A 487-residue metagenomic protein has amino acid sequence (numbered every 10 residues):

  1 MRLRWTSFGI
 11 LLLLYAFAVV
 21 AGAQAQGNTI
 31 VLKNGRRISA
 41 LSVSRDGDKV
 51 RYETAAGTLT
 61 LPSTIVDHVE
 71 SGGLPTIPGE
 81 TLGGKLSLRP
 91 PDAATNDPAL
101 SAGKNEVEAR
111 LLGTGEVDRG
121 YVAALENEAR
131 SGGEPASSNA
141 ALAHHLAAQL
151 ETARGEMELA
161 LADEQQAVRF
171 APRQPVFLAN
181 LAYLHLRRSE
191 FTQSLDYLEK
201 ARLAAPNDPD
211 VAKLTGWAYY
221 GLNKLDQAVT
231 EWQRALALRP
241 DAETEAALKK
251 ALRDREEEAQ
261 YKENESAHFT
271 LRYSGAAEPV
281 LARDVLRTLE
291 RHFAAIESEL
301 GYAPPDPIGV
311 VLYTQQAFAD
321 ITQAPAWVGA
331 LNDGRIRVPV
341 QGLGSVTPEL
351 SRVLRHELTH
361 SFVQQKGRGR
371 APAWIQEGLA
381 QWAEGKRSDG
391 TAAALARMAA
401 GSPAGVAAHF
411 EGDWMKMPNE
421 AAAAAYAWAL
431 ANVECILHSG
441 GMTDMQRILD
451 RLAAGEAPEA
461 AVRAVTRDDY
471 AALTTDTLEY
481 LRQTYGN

Functional and structural regions predicted by a protein language model:
A21-L161, Q165-Q166, Y220, V229: Compositionally biased alpha-helical segments
S138, P172, P206, R239-P240: Short coil turns that delineate tetratricopeptide repeat
A143, F177, V211, T244-E245: TPR alpha-solenoid repeat register
A153, R187-R188, G221, D254: Register position in tetratricopeptide repeats
Q260-P372, A383-G390, M398-M415, A425 (+1 more regions): Juxtacatalytic substrate-recognition/specificity segment
A408-N487: Pan-zinc metallopeptidase signature
